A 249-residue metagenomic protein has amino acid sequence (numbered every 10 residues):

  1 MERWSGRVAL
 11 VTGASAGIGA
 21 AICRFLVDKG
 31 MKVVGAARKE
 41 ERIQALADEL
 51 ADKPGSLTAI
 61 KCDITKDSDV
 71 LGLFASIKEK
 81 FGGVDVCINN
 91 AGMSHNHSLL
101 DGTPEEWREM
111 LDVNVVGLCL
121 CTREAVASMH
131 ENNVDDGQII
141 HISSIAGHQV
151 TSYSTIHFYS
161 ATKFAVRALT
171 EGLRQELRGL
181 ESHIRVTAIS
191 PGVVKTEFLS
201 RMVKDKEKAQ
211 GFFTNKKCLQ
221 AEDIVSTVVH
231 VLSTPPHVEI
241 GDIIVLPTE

Functional and structural regions predicted by a protein language model:
S15-A16: Conserved glycine-rich cofactor-binding loop
K29-L46: Conserved glycine-rich Rossmann-like NAD(P)H-binding loop of the short-chain dehydrogenase/reductase
E40-E41, C62-G72, P104: The beta1-alpha1 cofactor-binding region of Rossmann-like NAD(H)/NADP(H)-dependent oxidoreductases
S98-L99, E106-E109: Substrate-binding pocket helix/loop in short-chain dehydrogenase/reductase
T122, T162: Active-site helix of classical SDR
S144: Residue(s) in the substrate-gating loop at a strand-loop-helix junction that position the organic substrate next
I184-I189, E207-E249: C-terminal helical subdomain
